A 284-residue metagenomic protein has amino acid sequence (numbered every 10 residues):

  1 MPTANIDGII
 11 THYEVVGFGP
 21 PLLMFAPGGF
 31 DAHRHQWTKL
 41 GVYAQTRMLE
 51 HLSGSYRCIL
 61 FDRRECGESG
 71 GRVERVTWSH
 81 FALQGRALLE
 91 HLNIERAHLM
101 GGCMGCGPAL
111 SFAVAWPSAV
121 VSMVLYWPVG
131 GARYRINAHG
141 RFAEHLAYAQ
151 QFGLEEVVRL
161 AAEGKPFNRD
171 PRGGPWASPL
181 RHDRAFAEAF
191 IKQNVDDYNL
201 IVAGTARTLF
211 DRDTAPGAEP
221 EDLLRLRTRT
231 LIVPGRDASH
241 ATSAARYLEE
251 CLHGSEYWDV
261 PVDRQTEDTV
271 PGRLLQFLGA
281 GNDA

Functional and structural regions predicted by a protein language model:
I6-G70: Conserved HGGG/HGGXW glycine-rich cap/lid loop of the alpha/beta-hydrolase fold
S79-A97: Conserved acidic catalytic loop of the alpha/beta-hydrolase fold
G101-G105, A109: Gly/Ala-rich beta-loop-alpha elbow adjacent to hydrolase catalytic centers
V114-A115, A119-F152: Flexible "cap/lid" loop of the alpha/beta hydrolase fold
A177-E219: Hydrophobic, aromatic-rich cap/lid helix
R225-L226, I232-P234: Short beta-strand/loop motif that positions the catalytic acidic residue of the alpha/beta-hydrolase fold
A238-A244: Conserved alpha/beta-hydrolase "acid-adjacent" motif
H253-A284: Catalytic active-site module of serine/aspartate enzymes centered on a nucleophile-bearing elbow/loop
